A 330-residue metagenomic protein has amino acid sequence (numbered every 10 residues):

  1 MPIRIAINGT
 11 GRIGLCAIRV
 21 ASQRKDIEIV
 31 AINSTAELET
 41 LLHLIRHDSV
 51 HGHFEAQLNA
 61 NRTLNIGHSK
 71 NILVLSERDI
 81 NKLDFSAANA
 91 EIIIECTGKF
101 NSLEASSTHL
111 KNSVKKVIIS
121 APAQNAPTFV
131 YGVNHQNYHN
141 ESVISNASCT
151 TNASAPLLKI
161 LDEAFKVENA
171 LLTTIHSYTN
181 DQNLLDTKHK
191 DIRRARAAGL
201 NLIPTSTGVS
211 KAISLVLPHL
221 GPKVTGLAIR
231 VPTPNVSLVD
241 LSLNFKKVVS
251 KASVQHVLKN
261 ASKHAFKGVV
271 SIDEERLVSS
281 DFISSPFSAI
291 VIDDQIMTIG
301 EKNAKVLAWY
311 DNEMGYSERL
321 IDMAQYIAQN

Functional and structural regions predicted by a protein language model:
M1-A195, D322: N-terminal Rossmann-like NAD(P) cofactor-binding subdomain of oxidoreductases, focused on the glycine-rich
G9, A17, E28, A105 (+11 more regions): General structural feature for long, well-ordered alpha-helical segments within catalytic domains of soluble enzymes
V20, R24, T35, H47-D48 (+12 more regions): Change "in soluble alpha/beta enzymes" to "in soluble alpha/beta proteins
N137-Y138, R194, V231-S237, T298-E301: Short, flexible turn/loop "capping" segments at secondary-structure junctions
N140-E141, A197-G199, V236-D240, N303-K305: Short, solvent-exposed beta-strand edge segments and adjacent coil->beta transition regions
A147-S148, L202-P204, Y310: Hydrophobic alpha-helical scaffolding
E163, V167-P234: Acidic, glycine-rich segments within the central catalytic cores of soluble metabolic enzymes that bind/position
G226, L238, S242-N330: C-terminal active-site/capping subdomain that shapes the small-molecule cofactor and substrate pocket of enzyme
